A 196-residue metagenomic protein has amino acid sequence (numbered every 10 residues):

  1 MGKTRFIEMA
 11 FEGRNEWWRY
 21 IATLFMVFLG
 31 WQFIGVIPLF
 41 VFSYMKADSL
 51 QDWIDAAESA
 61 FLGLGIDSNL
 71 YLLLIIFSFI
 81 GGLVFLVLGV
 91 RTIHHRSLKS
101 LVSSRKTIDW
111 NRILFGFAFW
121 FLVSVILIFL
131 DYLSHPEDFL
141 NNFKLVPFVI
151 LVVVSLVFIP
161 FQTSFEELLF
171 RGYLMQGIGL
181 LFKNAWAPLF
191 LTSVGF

Functional and structural regions predicted by a protein language model:
M1-S97: N-terminal, membrane-interfacial amphipathic/helix-forming hydrophobic leader that caps and precedes the first
N15, R19-V27, T107-V123, M175 (+1 more regions): Alpha-helical transmembrane segments of multi-pass membrane proteins
L64-I75, N111, F139-P147, F182: Interfacial loop-to-helix junctions that mark the boundaries of transmembrane helices in multi-pass membrane
V84-S100, F129-L130, T163-L169: Juxtamembrane interface elements at the cytosolic ends of transmembrane helices in multi-pass membrane proteins
L88, I113, F117-L130, L156 (+1 more regions): Mid-bilayer segments of alpha-helical transmembrane spans in multi-pass integral membrane proteins that mediate
T92-A118, P136-L140: Hydrophobic transmembrane alpha-helix segments characteristic of membrane transport and insertion machinery
F143-V153, L181-F190: Membrane-interfacial loop-to-helix junctions in multi-pass transporters
F165-F190: Membrane-interface helix/loop boundary segments of multi-pass membrane proteins
